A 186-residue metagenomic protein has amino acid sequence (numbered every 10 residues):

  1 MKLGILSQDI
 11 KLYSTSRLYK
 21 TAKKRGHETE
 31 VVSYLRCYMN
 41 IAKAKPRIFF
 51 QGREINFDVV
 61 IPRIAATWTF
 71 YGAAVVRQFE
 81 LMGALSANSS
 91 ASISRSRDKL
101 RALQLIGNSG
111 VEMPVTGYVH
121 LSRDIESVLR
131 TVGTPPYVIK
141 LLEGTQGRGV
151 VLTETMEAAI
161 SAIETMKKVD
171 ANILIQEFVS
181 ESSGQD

Functional and structural regions predicted by a protein language model:
M1-A87, R101: ATP-binding N-terminal substructure of ATP-dependent carboxylate-amine bond-forming enzymes
G4-L6, I61-P62, N88, P114-T116 (+2 more regions): Short catalytic-loop micro-motif centered on adjacent basic/acidic residues
S7, Y118-H120, K140-E143, E154-T155 (+1 more regions): Short, structured patches in soluble enzyme cores that scaffold and shape functional sites
H27-Y34, V76-G149: A conserved helix-loop-beta module that forms one wall/lid of the active-site cleft in ATP-utilizing catalytic domains
G52-E54, R130-V132, L142-T145, M166-K167 (+1 more regions): Solvent-exposed alpha-helices and their adjacent loops that cap or buttress functional pockets in soluble metabolic
W68-F70, Q146, S182: Short glycine-rich, flexible loops that bind phosphorylated cofactors or substrates
V150-D186: Phosphate-binding site of ATP-dependent enzymes
